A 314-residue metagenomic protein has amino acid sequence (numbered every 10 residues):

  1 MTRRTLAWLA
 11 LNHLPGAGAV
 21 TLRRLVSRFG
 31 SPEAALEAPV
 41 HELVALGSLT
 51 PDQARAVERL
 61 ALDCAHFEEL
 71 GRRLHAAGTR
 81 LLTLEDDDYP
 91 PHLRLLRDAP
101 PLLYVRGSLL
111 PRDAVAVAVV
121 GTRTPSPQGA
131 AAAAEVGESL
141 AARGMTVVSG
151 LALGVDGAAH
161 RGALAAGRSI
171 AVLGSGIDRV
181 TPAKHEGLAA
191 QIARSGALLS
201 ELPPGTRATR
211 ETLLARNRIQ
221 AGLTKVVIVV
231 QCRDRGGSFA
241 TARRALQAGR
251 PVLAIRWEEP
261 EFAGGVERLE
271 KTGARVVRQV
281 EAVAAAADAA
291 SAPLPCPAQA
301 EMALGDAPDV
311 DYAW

Functional and structural regions predicted by a protein language model:
M1-D86, T272: Short, small/acidic-rich helices and loops at N termini and domain boundaries of DNA replication/processing enzymes
M1-T5, L84-W314: Glycine-biased, small-residue-rich flexible motifs in mid-sequence functional cores and linkers
